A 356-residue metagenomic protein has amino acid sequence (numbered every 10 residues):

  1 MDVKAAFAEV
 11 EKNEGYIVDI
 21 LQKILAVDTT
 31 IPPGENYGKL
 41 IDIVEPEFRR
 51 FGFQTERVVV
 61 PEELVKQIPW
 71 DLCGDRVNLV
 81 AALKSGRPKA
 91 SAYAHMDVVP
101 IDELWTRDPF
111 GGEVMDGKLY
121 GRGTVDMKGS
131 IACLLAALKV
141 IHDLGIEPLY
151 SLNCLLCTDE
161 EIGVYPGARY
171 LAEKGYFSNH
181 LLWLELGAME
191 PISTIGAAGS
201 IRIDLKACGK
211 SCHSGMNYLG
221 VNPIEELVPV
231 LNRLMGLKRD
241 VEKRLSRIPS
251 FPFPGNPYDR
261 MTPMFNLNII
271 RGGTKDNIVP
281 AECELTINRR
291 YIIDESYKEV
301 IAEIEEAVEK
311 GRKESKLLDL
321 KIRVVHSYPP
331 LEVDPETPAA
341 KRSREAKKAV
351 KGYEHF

Functional and structural regions predicted by a protein language model:
M1-A5, T29, R50, L186 (+2 more regions): Metal-dependent amide/peptide-bond hydrolase catalytic core, centered on the "pita-bread" metallohydrolase fold
D2-L119, D143-E147: Acidic/His- and Gly-rich active-site-bordering loop/insert found across diverse amide/peptide-bond hydrolases
E56, S91, N153-L155, K321: A structural signal for isolated positions on well-ordered beta-strands in alpha/beta enzyme cores
V65-D71, E190-I192, F253-G255: Short, P/G- and charge-enriched loop/turn segments at secondary-structure junctions
P69-C73, L171, S193-A197, N277-V279: Short glycine-biased active-site loop of nucleotidyltransferases that positions the nucleotide triphosphate and helps
S85-R87, A198, G272: Short strand-connecting beta-turns/loops that link adjacent beta-strands
D116-L119, T124-K238, P257-M261: Fold-level recognition of mixed alpha/beta catalytic cores in primary-metabolism enzymes, strongest
